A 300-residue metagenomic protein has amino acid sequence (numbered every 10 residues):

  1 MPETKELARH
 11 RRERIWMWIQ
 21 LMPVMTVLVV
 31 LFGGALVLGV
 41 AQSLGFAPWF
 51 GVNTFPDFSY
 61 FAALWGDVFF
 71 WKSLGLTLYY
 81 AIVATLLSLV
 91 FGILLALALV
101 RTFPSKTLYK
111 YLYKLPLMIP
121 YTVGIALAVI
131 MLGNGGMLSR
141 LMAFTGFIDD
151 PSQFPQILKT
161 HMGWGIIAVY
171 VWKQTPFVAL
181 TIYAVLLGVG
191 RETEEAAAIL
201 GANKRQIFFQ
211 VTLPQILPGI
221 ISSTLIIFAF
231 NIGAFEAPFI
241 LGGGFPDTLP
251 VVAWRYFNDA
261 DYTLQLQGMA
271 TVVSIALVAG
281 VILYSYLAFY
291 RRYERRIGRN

Functional and structural regions predicted by a protein language model:
M1-M22, P104-Y109, S285-N300: Transmembrane alpha-helical segments of polytopic membrane transport and secretion proteins
T4, L31-V68, G135-G136, L141 (+4 more regions): Short membrane-interfacial helix/loop motifs at transmembrane-helix boundaries
R12-W16, F61-L64, I232, F239-Y284 (+1 more regions): Interhelical loop and adjacent transmembrane-helix boundary motif in polytopic membrane transport permeases
W18, A41-T85, K159-T160, N258-T263: Periplasmic/extracellular loop-to-transmembrane helix junction in inner-membrane transport proteins
P23-G33, L115, I119, A168 (+5 more regions): Transmembrane alpha-helices
V68-R101, Y111, Y170: Transmembrane alpha-helix signature in integral membrane proteins
I125-V171, L241-F245: Membrane-interfacial helix termini and adjacent extracytoplasmic/periplasmic loops of multi-pass transporters
Y183-T193, Q267-N300: C-terminal transmembrane helix and the adjacent membrane-cytosol boundary/short C-terminal tail of inner/organellar
